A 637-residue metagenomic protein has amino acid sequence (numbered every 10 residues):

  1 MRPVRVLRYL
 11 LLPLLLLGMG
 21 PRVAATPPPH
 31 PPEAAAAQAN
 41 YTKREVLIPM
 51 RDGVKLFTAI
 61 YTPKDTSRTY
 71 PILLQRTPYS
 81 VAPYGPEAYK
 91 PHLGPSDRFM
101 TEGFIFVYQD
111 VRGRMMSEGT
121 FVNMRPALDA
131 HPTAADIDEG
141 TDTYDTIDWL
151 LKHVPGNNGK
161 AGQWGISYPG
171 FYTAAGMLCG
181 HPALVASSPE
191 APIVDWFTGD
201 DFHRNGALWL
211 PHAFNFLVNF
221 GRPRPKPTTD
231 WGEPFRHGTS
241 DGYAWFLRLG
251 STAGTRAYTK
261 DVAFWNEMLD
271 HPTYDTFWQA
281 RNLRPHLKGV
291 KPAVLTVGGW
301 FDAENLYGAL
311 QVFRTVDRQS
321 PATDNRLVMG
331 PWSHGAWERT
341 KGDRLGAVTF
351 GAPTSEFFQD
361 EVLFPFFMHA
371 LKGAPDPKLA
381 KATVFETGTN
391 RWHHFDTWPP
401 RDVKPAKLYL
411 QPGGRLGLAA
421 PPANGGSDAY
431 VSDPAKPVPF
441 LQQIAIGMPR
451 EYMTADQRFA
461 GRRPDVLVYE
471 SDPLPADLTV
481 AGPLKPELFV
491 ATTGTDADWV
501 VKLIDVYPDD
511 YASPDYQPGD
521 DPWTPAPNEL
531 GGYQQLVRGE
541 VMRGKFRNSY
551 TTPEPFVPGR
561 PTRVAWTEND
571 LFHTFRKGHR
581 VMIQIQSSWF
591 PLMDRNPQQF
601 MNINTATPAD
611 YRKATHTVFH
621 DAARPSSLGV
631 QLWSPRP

Functional and structural regions predicted by a protein language model:
H30-R68, E470-A476, F489, F556: N-terminal cap/lid segment of alpha/beta-hydrolase-fold proteins
P63, S67-H153, F202, L208 (+8 more regions): Cap/lid segment of the alpha/beta-hydrolase catalytic domain
A82, Y89-L93, T101, N123-D136 (+2 more regions): Accessory cap/linker subdomain of secreted extracellular hydrolases
P155-S167: Alpha/beta-hydrolase fold nucleophile elbow
G165-A175: Glycine-rich nucleophile elbow surrounding the catalytic serine of serine-hydrolase chemistry
R236-G238, W245-G250, V328, W337 (+1 more regions): C-terminal, loop-rich substrate-recognition/catalytic regions characterized by aromatic stacking residues
V290, T296-G298: Short beta-strand/loop motif that positions the catalytic acidic residue of the alpha/beta-hydrolase fold
A303-L310: Conserved alpha/beta-hydrolase "acid-adjacent" motif
